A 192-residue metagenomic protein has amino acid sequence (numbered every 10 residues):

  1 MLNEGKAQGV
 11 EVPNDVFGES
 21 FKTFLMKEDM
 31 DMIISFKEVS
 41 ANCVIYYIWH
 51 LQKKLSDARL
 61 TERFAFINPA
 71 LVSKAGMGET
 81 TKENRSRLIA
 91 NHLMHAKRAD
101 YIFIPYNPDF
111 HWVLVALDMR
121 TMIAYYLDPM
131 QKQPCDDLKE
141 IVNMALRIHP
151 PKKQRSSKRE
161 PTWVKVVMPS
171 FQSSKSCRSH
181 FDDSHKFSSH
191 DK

Functional and structural regions predicted by a protein language model:
M1-V39: Active-site-adjacent structural segments surrounding the nucleophilic cysteine of cysteine proteases and isopeptidases
F17, M30-K37, K54-K192: Cysteine protease-like catalytic core of ubiquitin/ubiquitin-like
A41-V44: Nuclease catalytic cores
Y47: Nucleic-acid-interacting cores, centered on viral/eukaryotic replication and modification enzymes
